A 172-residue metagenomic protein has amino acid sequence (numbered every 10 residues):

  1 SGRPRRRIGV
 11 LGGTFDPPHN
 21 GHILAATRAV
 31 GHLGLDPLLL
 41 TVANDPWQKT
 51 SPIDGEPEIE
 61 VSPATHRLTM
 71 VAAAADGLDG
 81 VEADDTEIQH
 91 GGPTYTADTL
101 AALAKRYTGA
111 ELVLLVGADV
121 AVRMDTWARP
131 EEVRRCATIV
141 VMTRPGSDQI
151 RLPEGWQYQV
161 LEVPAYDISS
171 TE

Functional and structural regions predicted by a protein language model:
S1-E172: Nucleotidyltransferase catalytic core that binds NTPs
